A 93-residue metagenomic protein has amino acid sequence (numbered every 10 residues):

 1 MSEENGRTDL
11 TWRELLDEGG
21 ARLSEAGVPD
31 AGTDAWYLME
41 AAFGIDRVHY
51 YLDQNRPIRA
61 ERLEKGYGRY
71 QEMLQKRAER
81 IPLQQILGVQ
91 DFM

Functional and structural regions predicted by a protein language model:
M1-R56: Non-catalytic accessory regions of SAM-dependent methyltransferases
S2, M39-M93: Conserved AdoMet
